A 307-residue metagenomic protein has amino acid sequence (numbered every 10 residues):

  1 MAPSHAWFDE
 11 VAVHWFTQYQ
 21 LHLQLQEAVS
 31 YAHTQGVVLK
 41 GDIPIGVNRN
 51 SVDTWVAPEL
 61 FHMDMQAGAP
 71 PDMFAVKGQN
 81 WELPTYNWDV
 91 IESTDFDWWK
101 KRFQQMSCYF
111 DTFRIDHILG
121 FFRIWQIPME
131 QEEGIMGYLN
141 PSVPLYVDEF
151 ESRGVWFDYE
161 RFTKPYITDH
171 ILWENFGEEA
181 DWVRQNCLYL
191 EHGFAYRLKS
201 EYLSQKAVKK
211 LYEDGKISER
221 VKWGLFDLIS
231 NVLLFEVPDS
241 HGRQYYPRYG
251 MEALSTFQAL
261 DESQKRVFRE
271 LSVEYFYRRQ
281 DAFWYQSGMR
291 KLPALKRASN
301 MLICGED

Functional and structural regions predicted by a protein language model:
M1-D307: Catalytic cores of glycan-processing enzymes that make or break glycosidic bonds
